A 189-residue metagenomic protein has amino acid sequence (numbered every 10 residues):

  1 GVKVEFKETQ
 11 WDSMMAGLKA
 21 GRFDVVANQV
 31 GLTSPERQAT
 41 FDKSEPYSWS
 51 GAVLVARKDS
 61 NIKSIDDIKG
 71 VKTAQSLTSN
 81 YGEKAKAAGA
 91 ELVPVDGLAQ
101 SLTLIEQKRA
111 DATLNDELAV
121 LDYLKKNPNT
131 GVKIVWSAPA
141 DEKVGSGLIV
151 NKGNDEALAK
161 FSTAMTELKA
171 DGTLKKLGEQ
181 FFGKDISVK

Functional and structural regions predicted by a protein language model:
V2-K3, K19-N28, K72, Q107-A119 (+1 more regions): Alpha-to-beta junction loops
K3-D67: Acidic, polar ligand-binding/catalytic clefts
E5-A16, L77-S79, V93-Q107: Short helix-initiation/N-cap motifs at beta->coil->alpha
Q10, G21-R22, K72, G89 (+4 more regions): Conserved functional loop/turn residues at catalytic and ligand-binding sites
L18-K19, I68, I105-E106, L148 (+1 more regions): Hydrophobic residues within well-ordered alpha-helices
S48-A56, E117, L121, K125-T166 (+1 more regions): Periplasmic-binding protein-like
G51-L98, E117-L121, D155: Bilobed "Venus flytrap"/periplasmic-binding protein-like clamshell domains and structurally analogous long
E83-V93, V132-I134, T163-K189: Ligand-binding clefts/hinges and TM-proximal coupling segments of bilobed small-molecule sensing domains
